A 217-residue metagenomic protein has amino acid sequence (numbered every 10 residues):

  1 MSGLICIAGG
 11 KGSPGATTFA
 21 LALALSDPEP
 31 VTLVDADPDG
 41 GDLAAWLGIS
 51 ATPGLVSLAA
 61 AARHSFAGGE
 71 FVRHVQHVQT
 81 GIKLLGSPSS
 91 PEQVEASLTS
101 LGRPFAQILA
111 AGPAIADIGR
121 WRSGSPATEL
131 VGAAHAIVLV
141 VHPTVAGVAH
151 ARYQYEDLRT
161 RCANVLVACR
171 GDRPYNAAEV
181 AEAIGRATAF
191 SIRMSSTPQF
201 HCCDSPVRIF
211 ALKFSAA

Functional and structural regions predicted by a protein language model:
G3-D39, L43-W46: Walker A/P-loop phosphate-binding motif and the immediately C-terminal alpha-helix
A16-L21, V148, R152, D204 (+1 more regions): Short amphipathic alpha-helical segment that frequently serves as the phosphate-/nucleotide-binding helix
P30-K83: Phosphate-binding loop that captures ATP/GTP phosphates
I49-P53, D157-L158, E182-G185, P206-R208: Short, hinge-like loop/turn segments at secondary-structure boundaries
L58-R63, S90-V94, V145: Flexible beta-alpha connector loops of hexameric P-loop NTPases
G69-V72, V78-G81, G86-P88, S97-R103 (+1 more regions): Flexible loop/N-cap segments at domain edges
R103, A110-M194, F200: Conserved catalytic-core segment of NTP-binding enzymes
S196-A216: C-terminal boundary of histidine-terminating zinc-finger modules
